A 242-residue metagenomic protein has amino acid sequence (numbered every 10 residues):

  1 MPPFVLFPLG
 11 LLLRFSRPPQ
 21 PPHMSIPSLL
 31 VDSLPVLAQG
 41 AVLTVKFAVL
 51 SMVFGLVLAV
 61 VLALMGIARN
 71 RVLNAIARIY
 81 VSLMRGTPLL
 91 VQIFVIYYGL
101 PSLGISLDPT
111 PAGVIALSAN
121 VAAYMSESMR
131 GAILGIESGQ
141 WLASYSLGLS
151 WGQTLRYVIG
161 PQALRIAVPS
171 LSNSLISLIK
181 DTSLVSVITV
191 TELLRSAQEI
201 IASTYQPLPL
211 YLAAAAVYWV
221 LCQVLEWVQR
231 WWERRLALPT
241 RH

Functional and structural regions predicted by a protein language model:
F15-H242: Transmembrane alpha-helices and adjacent helix-loop boundaries
